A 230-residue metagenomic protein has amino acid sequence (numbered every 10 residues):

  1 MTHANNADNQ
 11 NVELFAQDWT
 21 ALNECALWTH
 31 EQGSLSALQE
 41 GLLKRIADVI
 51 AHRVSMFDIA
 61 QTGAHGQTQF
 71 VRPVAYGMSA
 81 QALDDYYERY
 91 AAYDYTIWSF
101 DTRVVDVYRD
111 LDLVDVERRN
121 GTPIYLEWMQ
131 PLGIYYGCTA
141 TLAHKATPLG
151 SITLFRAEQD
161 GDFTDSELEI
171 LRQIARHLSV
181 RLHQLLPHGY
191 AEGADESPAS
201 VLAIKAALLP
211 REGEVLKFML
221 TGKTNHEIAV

Functional and structural regions predicted by a protein language model:
T2-P148, T153-S166, I170, R176-H177 (+1 more regions): Regulatory input/activation interfaces that engage signals or partners
H52-R53, R181, L185, L209 (+2 more regions): Generic hydrophobic/packing signal
L182-S200: Short alpha-helical interdomain "coupling" segment at the junction between an upstream regulatory sensor module
E196-V230: Helix-turn-helix DNA-binding segment
